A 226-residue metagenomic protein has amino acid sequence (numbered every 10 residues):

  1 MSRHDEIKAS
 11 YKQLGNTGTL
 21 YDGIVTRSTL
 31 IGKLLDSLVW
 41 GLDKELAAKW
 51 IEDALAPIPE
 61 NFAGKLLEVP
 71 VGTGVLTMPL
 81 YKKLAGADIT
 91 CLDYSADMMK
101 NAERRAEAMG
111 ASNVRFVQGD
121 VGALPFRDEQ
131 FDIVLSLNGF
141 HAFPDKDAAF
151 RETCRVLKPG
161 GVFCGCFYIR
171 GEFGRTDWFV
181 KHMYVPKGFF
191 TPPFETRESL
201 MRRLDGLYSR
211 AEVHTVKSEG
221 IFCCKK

Functional and structural regions predicted by a protein language model:
M1-E60, P79, K181-Y184: Conserved class I S-adenosyl-L-methionine
I24, K44, C164-V216, G220-F222: C-terminal alpha-helical "lid/dimerization" subdomain adjacent to the S-adenosyl-L-methionine
I58-E60, K83-L84, L157: A generic alpha-to-beta junction signature in SAM-dependent methyltransferases
K65-A123: Class I SAM-dependent methyltransferase SAM/SAH-binding core
D97, P144-A148: Short N-terminal helix/helix-N-cap motif within the alpha/beta-hydrolase-1
G122-I133: A short acidic, Gly/Pro-enriched loop at the edge of an enzyme's catalytic core that lines a small-molecule cofactor
I133-D145: A short SAM/SAH-binding and catalytic strip from SAM-dependent methyltransferases
D147-P159: A short glycine-rich, Lys/Arg-flanked "PGG" loop and its adjoining helix->strand segment in the class I
